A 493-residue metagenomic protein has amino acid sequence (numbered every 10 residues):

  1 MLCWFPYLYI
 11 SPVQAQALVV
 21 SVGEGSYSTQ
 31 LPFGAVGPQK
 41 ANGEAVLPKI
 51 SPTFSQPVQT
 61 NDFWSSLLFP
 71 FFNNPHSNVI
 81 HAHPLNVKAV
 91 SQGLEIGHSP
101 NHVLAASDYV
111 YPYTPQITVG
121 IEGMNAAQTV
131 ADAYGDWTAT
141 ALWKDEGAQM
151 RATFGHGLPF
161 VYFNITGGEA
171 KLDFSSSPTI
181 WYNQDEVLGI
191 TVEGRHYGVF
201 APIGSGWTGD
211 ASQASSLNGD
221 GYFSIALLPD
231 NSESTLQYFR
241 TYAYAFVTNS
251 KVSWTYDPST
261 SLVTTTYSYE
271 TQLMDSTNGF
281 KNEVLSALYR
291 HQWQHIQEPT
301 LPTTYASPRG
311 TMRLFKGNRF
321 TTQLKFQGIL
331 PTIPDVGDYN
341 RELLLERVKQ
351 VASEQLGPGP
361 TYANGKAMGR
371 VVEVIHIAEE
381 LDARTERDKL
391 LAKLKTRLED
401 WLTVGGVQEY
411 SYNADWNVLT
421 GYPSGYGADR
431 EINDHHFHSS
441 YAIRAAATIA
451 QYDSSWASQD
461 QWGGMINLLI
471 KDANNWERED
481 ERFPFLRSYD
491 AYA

Functional and structural regions predicted by a protein language model:
C3, P12-D434, W476-Y492: Ser/Thr/Asn(+Pro)-rich, low-complexity disordered segments
G369, E373, S440-T448, L468-D472 (+1 more regions): Contiguous, well-ordered alpha-helical segments that form the cores/surfaces of helical PPI scaffolds
A378-T385, I449-Q461: Inter-helical turn/loop segments and adjacent helix faces that build the functional surface of alpha-helical bundle
D434-F437, S458: Generic detector of multi-pass transmembrane helix bundles and their immediately adjacent loops in polytopic membrane
D460-R482: Catalytic or ion-translocation cores adjacent to nucleophile or general acid/base/metal-coordination motifs in diverse
